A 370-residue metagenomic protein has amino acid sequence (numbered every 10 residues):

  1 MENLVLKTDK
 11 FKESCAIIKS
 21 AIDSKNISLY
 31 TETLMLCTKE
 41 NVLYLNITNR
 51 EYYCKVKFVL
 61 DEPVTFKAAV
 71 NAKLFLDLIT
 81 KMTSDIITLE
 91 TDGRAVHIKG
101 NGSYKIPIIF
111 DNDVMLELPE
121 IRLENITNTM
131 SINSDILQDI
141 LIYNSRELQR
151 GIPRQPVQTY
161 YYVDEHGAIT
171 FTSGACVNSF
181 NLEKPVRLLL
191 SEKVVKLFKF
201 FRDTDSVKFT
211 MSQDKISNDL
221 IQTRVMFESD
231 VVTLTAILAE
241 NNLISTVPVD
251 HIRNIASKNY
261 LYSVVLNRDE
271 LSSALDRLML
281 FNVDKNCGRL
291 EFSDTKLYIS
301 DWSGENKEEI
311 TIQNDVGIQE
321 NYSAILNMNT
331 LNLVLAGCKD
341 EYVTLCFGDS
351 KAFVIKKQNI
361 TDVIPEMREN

Functional and structural regions predicted by a protein language model:
M1-N370: Structural preference for solvent-exposed beta-strand-turn elements and adjacent flexible terminal/loop segments within
